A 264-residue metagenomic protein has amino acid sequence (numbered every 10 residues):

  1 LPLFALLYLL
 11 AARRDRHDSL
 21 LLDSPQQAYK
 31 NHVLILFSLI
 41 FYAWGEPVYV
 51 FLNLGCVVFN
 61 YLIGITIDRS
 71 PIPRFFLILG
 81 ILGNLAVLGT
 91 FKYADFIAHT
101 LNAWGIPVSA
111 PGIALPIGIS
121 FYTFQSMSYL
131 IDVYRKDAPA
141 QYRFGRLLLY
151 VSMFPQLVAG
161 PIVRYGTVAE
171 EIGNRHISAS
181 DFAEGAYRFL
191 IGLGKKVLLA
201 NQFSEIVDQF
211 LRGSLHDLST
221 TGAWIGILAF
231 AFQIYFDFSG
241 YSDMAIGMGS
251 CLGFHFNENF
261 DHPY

Functional and structural regions predicted by a protein language model:
L1-Y264: Membrane-embedded transmembrane alpha-helical bundles that form the catalytic cores of multi-pass lipid-modifying
